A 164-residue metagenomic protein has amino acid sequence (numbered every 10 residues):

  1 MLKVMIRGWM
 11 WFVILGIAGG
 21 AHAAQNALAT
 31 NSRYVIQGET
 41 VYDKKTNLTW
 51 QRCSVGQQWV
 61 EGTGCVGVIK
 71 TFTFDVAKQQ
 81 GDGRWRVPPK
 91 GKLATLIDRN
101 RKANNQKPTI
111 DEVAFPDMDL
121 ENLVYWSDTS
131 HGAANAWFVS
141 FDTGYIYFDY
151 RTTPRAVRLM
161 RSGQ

Functional and structural regions predicted by a protein language model:
M1-G8: Positively charged n-region of N-terminal signal peptides that target proteins for export
G8-A18: Bacterial N-terminal signal peptides
G19-A23: Sec/Tat signal peptide C-region and signal peptidase I cleavage site
A24-W85, L123, A156-M160: Extracellular adhesion/carbohydrate-recognition regions
V68-R84, K90-Y145, D149, S162: An exposed tryptophan-centered "aromatic clamp" motif
